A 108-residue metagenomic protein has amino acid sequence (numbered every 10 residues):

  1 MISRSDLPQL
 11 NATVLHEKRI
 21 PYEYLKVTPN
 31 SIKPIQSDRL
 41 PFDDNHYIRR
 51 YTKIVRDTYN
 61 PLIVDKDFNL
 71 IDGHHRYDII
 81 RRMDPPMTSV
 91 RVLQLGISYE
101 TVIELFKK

Functional and structural regions predicted by a protein language model:
M1-E23: N-terminal leader/domain-start detector
S5, E23, D67, E100-K107: Polar/charged alpha-helical tracts
T13-V14, K33, S98: Compositionally biased, intrinsically disordered low-complexity regions
E17-I71, H75-R81, T88: Short alpha-helix boundary/capping and kink motifs at helix termini
Q36-F42, P85, S89-K108: Amphipathic, charge-rich alpha-helical segments that serve as recognition/docking helices
